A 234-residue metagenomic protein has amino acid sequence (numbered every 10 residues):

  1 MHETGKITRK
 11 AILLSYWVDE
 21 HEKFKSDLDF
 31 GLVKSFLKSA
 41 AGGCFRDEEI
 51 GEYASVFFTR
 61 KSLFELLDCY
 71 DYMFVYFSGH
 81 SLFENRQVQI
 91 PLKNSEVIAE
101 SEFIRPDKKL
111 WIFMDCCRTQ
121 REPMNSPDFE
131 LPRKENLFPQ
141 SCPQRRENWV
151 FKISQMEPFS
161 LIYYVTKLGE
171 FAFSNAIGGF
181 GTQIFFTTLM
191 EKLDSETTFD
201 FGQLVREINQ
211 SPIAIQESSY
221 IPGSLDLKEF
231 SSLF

Functional and structural regions predicted by a protein language model:
M1-F234: Cysteine endopeptidase catalytic domains of the caspase/legumain-like
